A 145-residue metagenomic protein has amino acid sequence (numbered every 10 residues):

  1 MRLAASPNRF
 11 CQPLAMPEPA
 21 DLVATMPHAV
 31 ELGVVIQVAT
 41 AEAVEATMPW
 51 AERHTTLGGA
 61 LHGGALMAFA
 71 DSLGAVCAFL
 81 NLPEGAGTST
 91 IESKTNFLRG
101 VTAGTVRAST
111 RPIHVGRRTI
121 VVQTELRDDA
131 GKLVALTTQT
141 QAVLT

Functional and structural regions predicted by a protein language model:
R2-T145: Terminal targeting signals and extreme-terminal segments of soluble enzymes
